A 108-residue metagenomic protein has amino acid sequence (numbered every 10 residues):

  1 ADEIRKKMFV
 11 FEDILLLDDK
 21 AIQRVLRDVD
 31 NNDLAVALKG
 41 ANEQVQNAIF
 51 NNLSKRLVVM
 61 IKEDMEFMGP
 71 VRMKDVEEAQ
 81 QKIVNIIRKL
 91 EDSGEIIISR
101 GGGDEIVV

Functional and structural regions predicted by a protein language model:
A1-V108: General marker for long, soluble alpha-helical cores
